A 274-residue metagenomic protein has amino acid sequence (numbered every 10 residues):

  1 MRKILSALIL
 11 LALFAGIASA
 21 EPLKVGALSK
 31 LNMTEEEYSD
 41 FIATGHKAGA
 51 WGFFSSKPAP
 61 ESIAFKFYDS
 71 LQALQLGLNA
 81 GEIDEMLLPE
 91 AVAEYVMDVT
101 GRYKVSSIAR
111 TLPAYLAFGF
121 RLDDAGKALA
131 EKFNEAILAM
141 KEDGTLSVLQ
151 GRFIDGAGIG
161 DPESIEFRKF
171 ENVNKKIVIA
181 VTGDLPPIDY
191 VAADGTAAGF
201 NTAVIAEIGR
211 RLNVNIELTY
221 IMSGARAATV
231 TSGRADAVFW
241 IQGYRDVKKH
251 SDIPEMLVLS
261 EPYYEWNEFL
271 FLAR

Functional and structural regions predicted by a protein language model:
M1-I4: Positively charged n-region of N-terminal signal peptides that target proteins for export
A7-A15: Bacterial N-terminal signal peptides
G16-P22: Bacterial Sec-dependent signal peptides at the C-terminal "C-region" and cleavage site
P22-A80, E85, P89, K132 (+1 more regions): Extracytoplasmic small-molecule ligand-binding "clamshell" domains of the periplasmic binding protein/Venus flytrap
S29-E35, T44-H46, Y115-D161, T202-R211 (+1 more regions): Extended ligand-binding regions for polar small-molecule ligands
Y95: Acidic/His-rich segments in extracytoplasmic proteins that coordinate ligands and/or metal ions
D98-N134, P162, V173, G183 (+2 more regions): Periplasmic-binding protein-like
L149-I179: Disordered inhibitory propeptide/activation segment of secreted metzincin zinc metalloprotease zymogens, centered on
